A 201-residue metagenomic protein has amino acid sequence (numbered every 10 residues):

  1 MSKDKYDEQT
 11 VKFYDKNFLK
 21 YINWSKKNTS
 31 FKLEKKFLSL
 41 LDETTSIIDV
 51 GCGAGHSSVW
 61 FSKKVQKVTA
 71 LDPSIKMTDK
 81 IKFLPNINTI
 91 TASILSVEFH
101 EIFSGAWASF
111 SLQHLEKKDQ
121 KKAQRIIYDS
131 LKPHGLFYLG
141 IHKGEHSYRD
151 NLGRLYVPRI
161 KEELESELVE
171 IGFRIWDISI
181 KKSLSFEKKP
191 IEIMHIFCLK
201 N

Functional and structural regions predicted by a protein language model:
M1-E98, K118-K122, I126, L136-N201: Class I (Rossmann-like) S-adenosyl-L-methionine-dependent methyltransferase catalytic domain, capturing the SAM-binding
S104: Conserved acidic residues
W107: A conserved beta-strand element that flanks and buttresses the S-adenosyl-L-methionine
F110-S111: Short catalytic micro-motifs in class I SAM-dependent methyltransferases
L115-E116, L131-P133: Helix-to-beta-strand junctions that scaffold the AdoMet/dcAdoMet cofactor pocket in Class I SAM-dependent enzymes
